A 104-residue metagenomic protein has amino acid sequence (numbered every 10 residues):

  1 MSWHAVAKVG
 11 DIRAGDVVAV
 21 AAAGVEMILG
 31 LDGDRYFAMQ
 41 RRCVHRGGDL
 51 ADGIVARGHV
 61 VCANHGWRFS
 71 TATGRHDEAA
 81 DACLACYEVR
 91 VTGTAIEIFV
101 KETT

Functional and structural regions predicted by a protein language model:
M1-R57, S70-T71, R75, C83-T104: N-terminal pre-ligand scaffold of iron-sulfur
C43, C62-H65: Short cysteine clusters
A79: Short glycine/proline-centered loop/turn elements that form peptide/ligand docking sites
